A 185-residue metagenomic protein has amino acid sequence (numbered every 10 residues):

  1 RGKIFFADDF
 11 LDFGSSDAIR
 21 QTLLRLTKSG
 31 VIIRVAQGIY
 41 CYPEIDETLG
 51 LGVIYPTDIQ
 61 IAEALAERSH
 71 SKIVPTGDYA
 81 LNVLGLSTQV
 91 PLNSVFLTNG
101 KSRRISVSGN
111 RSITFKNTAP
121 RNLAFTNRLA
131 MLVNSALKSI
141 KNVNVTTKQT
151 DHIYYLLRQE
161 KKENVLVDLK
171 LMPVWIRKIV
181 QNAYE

Functional and structural regions predicted by a protein language model:
R1-A64: Short beta-edge/loop segments at beta->alpha junctions of small alpha/beta modules that act as binding/recognition
F6-A7, N93, Q149: Short coil/turn segments at secondary-structure boundaries
I19, T76-G77, L129: Amphipathic alpha-helical interface surfaces
V35-G38, L65-A66, S71-S108: Short gly/ser-rich loop at a beta-strand->alpha-helix junction or flexible surface loop bordering the NTP-binding
Q60-A66, F115-T118: Short, flexible active-site loops
V107-N117: A short, charged helix-loop
N117-E185: Hydrophobic alpha-helical interaction segments
